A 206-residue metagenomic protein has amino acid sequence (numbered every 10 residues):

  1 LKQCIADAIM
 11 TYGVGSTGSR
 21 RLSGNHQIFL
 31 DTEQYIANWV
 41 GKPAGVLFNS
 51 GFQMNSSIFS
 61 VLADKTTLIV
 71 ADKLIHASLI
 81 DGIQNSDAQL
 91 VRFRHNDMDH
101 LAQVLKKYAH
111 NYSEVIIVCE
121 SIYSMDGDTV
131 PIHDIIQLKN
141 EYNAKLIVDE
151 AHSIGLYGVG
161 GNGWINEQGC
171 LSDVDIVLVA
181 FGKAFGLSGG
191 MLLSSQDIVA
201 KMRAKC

Functional and structural regions predicted by a protein language model:
K2-G51: Conserved N-terminal alpha-helix of the aminotransferase class I/II PLP-enzyme fold
S16, I69, L90, L146-I147: Hydrophobic beta-strand scaffold residues
L22-H26, A77, M98-D99, S121-D126 (+1 more regions): Short, small-residue-enriched loops and turns at beta-alpha junctions that line or gate enzyme active sites
I58-A77: Conserved PLP-anchoring active-site segment centered on the Schiff-base-forming lysine
K65, N85-D87, Y142, D173: Short, structured coil segments at secondary-structure junctions
V91, H95-V148: Active-site phosphate-binding strand-loop segment of PLP-dependent enzymes
Y142-K145, H152, Y157-C206: Active-site C-terminal subdomain of aminotransferase-like
